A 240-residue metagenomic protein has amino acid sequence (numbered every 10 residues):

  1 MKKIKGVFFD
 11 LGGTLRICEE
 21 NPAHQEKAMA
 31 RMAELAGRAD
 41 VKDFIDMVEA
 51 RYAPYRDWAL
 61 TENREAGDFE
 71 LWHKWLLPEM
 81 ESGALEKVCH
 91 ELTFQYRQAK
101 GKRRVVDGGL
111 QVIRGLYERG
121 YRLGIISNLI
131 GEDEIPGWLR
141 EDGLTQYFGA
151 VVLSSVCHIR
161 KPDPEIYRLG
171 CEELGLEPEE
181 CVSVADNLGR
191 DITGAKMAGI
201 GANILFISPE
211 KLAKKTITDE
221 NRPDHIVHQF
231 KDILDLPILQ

Functional and structural regions predicted by a protein language model:
M1-V7, C18-E19, E34-L35, A39-K42 (+4 more regions): Asp-based, Mg2+/Mn2+-dependent phosphohydrolase catalytic module
K2-D107, Q111-R119, E132: N-terminal helical cap/lid subdomain that shapes the substrate entry/recognition surface in HAD-like hydrolases
